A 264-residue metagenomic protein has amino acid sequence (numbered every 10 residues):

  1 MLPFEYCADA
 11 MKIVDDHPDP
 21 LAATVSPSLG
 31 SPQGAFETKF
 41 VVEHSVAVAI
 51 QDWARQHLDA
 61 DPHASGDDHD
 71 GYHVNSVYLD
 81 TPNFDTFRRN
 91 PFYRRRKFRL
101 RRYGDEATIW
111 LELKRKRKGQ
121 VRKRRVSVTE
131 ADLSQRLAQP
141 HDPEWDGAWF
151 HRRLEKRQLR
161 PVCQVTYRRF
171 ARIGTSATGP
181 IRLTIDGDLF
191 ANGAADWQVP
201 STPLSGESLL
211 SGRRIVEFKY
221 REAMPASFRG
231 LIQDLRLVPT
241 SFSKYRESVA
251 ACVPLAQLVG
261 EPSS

Functional and structural regions predicted by a protein language model:
L2-S264: Phosphate-end processing signature that detects enzymes handling 5′-triphosphorylated RNA and polyphosphate
